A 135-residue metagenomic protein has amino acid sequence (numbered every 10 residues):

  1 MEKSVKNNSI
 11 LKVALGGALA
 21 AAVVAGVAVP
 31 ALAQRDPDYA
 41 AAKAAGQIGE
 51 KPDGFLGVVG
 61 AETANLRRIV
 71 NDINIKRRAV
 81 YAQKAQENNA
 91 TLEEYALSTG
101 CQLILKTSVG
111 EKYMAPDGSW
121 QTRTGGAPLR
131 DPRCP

Functional and structural regions predicted by a protein language model:
K3-A18: Bacterial N-terminal signal peptides that target proteins for export
L19-V27: Hydrophobic core
V27-A33: Sec/Tat signal peptide C-region and signal peptidase I cleavage site
Q34-E50, F55-R68, E93-P135: Amphipathic, charged alpha-helical segments and their helix-to-coil junctions in extracytoplasmic/peripheral assemblies
F55-E87: N-terminal, post-signal-peptide region of Sec/Tat-exported proteins
N88, L92: Flexible, glycine/charged-enriched surface loops at secondary-structure junctions
